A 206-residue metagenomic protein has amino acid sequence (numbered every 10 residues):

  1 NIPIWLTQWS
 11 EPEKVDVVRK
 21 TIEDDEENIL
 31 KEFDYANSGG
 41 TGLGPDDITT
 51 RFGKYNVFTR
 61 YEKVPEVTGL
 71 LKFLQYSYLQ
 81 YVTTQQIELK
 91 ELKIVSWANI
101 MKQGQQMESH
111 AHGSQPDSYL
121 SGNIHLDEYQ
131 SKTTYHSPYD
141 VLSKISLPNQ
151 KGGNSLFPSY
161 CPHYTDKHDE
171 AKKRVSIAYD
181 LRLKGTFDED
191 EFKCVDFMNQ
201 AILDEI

Functional and structural regions predicted by a protein language model:
N1-Q85: Non-heme Fe(II)/2-oxoglutarate
K63-V67, Q115, E170: Aromatic-acidic/polar surface patches that form glycan- and anion
E66-L70, K172, A178: Ampiphathic alpha-helical segments that act as solvent-exposed interaction surfaces
I87-D166, K173-S176, R182-C194: Catalytic core of non-heme Fe(II) oxygenases with the double-stranded beta-helix
F197-I206: Short, cationic low-complexity segments
